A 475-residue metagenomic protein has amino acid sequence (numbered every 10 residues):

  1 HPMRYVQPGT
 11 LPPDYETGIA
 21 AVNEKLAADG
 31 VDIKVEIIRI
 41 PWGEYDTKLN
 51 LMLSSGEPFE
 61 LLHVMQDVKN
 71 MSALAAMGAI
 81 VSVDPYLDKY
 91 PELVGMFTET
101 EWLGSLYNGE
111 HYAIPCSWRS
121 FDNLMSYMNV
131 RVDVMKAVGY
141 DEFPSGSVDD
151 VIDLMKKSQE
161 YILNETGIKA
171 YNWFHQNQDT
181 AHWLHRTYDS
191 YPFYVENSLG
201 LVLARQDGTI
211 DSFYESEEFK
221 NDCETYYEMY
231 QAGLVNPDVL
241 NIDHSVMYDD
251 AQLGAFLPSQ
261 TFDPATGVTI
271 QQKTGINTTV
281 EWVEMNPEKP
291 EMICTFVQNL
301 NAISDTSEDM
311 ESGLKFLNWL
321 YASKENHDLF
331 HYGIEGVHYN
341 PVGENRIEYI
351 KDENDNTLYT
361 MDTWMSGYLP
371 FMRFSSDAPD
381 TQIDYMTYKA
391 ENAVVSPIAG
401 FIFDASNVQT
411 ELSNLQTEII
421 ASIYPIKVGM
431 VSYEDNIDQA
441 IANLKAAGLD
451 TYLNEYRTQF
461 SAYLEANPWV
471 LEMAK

Functional and structural regions predicted by a protein language model:
H1-K475: Extracytoplasmic/secretory soluble proteins
